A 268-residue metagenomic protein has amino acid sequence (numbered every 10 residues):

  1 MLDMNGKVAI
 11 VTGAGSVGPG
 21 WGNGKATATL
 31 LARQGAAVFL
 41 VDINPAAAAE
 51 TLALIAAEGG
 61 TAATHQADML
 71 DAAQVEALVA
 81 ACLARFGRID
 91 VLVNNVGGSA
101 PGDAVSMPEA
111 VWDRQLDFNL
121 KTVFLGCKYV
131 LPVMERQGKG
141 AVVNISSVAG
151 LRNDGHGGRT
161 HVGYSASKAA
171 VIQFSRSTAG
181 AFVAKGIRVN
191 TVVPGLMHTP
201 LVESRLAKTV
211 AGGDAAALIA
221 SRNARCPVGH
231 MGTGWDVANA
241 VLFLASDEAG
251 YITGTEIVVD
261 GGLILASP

Functional and structural regions predicted by a protein language model:
L2, R152, T199, V241-L242 (+1 more regions): Short C-terminal tail/terminal secondary-structure segment of NAD(P)H-dependent dehydrogenase/reductase domains
D3-F39: Canonical Rossmann dinucleotide-binding motif of NAD(H)/NADP(H)-dependent dehydrogenases/reductases, specifically
D103-A104, P108-L116, L218, R222: Substrate-binding pocket helix/loop in short-chain dehydrogenase/reductase
C127, S167, S175: Active-site helix of classical SDR
S147: Residue(s) in the substrate-gating loop at a strand-loop-helix junction that position the organic substrate next
I172, T191, D214-E248, I252 (+1 more regions): C-terminal helical subdomain
V183, R188, I252-G254: Short, small/polar-rich loop/turn modules that mediate ligand/substrate recognition or access, typified
